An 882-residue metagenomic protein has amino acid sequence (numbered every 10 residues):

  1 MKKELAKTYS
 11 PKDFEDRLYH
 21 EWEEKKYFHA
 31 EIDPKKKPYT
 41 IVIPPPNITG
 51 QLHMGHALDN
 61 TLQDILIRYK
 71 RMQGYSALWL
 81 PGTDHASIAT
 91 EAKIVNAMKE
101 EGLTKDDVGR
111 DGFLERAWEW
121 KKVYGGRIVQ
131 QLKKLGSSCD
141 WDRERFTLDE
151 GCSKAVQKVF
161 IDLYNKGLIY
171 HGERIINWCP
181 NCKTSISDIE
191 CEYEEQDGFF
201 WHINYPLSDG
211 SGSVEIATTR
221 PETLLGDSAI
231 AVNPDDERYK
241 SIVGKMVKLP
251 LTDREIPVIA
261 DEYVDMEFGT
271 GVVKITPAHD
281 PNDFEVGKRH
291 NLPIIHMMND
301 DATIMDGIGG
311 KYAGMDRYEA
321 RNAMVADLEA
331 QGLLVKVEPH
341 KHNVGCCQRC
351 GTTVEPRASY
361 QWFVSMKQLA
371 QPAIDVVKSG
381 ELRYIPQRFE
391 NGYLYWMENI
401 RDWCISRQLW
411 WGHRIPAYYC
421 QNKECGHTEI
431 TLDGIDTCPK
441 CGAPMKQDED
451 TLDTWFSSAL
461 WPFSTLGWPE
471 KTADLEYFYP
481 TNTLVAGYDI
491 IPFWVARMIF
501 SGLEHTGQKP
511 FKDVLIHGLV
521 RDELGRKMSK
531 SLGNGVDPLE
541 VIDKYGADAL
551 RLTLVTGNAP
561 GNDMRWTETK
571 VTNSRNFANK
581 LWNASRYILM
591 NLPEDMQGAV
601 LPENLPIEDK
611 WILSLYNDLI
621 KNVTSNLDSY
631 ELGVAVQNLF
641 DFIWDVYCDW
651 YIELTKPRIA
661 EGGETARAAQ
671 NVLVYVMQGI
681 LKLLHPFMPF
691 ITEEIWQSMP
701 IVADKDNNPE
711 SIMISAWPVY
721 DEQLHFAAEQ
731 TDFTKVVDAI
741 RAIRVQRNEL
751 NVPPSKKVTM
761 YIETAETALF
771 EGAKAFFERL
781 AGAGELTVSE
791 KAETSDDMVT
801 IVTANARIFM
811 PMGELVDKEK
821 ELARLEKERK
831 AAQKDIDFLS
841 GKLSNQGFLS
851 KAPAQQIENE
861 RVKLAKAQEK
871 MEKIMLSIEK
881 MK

Functional and structural regions predicted by a protein language model:
M1-D235, I259, T276-R289, P293-I308 (+11 more regions): N-terminal, positively charged nucleic-acid-binding surface of large information/translation enzymes
K35-I43, I65, E101-L103, V129-G136 (+9 more regions): Active-site-adjacent bridging/hinge elements
V42-I48, V377-Q387, D474-T481, N562-D563 (+1 more regions): Short glycine/proline-rich turn/loop motifs
G55-I67, G74, T83-D84, C152-A155 (+8 more regions): Structured ligand/cofactor/substrate-binding pocket environments in proteins
R68-S76, A97-R110, Q130, K134-C139 (+18 more regions): Secondary-structure transition/capping motifs at alpha-helix termini and the adjoining loop/turn into the next element
E101-E115, R383-Y384, L539, P560-T572: Short, polar/flexible loop-turn hinges at active-site or ligand-entry regions and domain interfaces
W201-S208, K245-P250, G345-C347, Y418 (+1 more regions): Short acidic-hydrophobic surface loop/beta-edge motif
H202, Y395-F456, L460, E504-A547 (+1 more regions): Feature 926 captures the class I aminoacyl-tRNA synthetase adenylation module centered on the KMSKS loop
